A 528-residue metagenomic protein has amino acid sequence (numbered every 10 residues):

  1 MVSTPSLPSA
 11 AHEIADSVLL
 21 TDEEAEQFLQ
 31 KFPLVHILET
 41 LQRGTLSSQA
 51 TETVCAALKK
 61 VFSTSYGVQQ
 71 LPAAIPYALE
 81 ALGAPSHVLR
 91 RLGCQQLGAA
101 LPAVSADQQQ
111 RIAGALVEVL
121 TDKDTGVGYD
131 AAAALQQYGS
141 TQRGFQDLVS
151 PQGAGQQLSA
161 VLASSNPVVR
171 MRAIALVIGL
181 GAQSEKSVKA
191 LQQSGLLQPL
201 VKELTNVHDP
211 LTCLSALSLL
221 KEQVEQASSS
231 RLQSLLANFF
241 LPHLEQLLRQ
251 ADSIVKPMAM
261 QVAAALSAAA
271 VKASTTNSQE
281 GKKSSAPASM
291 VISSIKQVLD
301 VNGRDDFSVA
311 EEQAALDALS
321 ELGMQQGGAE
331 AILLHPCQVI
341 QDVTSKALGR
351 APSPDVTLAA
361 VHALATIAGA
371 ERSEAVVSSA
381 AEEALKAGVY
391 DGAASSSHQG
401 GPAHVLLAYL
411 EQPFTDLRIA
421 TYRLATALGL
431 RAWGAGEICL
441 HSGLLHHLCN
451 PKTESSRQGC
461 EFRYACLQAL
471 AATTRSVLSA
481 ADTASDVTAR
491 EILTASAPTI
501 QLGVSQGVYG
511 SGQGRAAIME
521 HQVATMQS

Functional and structural regions predicted by a protein language model:
M1-L46, L58-K59, E80, V508-S528: N-terminal "cap/leader" segments of large eukaryotic alpha-helical scaffolds
M1-V2, V35-L46, P76-G83, H87 (+11 more regions): HEAT/HEAT-like alpha-solenoid repeats
I14-V18, V54-S63, G93-A103, A134-S140 (+8 more regions): Hydrophobic residues within the alpha-helices of tandem HEAT/HEAT-like
E23-P33, S65-A73, A103-I112, G144-Q152 (+10 more regions): Short, hydrophobic/charged alpha-helical patches characteristic of ARM/HEAT alpha-solenoid repeats and analogous
A100-I295: Solenoidal tandem-repeat scaffolds enriched in leucines and small polar residues
P352-D486: Eukaryotic scaffolding regions of large macromolecular assemblies
E454-S528: Eukaryotic acidic, Ser/Thr-rich intrinsically disordered low-complexity regions
